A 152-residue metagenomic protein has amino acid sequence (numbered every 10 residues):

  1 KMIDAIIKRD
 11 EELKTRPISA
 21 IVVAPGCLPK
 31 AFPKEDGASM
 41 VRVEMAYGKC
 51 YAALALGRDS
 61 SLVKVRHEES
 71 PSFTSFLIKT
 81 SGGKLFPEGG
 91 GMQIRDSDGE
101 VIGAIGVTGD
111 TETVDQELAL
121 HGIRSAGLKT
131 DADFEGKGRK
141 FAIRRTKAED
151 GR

Functional and structural regions predicted by a protein language model:
K1-R152: Flexible, solvent-exposed loop/hinge segments and secondary-structure transition points
